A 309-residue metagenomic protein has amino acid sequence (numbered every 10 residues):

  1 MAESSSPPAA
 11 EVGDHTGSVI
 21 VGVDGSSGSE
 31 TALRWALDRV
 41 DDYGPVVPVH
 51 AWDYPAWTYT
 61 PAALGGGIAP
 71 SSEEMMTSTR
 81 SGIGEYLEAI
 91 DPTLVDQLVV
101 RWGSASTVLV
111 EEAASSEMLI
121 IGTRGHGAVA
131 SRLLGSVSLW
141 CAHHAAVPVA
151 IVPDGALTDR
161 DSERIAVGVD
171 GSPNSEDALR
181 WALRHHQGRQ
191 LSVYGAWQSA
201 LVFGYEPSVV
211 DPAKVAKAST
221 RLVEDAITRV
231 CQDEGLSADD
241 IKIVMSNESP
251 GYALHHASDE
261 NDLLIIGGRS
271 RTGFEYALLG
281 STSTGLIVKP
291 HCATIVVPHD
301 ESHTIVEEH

Functional and structural regions predicted by a protein language model:
M1-H15, G28, W35, P70 (+5 more regions): Structural beta-alpha unit
A2-G67, E163-V210, Q232-D233, L263: Small/aliphatic-rich secondary-structure junction motif
V47-V49, D96-R101, A150, S192-Y194 (+2 more regions): General small-molecule cofactor/ligand-binding pocket signal
H50, T123-R124, G195, G267-R269 (+1 more regions): Short secondary-structure boundary segments
G66-S81, D211-L222: A short acidic, glycine-rich active-site loop that binds or catalyzes chemistry on phosphate/adenosine moieties
I120-T123, V149-D154, I295-P298: Short beta-strand elements of ligand-binding domains
I121-W140, S162, I266-K289, H303-I305: Glycine-rich, Arg-bearing micro-motifs that act as flexible, cationic patches
S138-L157: Short, structured interface segments
